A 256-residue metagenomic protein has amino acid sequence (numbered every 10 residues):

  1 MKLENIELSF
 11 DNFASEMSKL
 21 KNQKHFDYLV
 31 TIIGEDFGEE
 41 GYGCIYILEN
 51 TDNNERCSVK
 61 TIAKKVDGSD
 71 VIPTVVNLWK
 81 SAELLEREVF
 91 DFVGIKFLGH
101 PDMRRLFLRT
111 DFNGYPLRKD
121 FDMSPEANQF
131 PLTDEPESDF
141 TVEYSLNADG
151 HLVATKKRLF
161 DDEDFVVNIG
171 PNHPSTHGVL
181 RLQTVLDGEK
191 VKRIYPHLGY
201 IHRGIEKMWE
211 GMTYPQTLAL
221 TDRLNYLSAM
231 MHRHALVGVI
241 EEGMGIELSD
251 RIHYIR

Functional and structural regions predicted by a protein language model:
M1-K190: Terminal low-complexity/charged segments
I169-R256: Active-site- and interface-proximal helix/loop "cap" or "latch" segments in soluble metabolic and energy-transducing
